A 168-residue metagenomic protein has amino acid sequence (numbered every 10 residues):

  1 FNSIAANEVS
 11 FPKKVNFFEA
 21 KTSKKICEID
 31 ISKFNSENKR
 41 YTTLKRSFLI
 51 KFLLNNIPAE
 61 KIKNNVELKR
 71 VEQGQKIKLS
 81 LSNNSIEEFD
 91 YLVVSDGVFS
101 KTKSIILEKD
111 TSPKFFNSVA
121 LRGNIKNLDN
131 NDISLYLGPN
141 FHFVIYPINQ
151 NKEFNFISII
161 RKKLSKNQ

Functional and structural regions predicted by a protein language model:
F1-L107, T111-N124, K163-Q168: Conserved N-terminal helical subregion
D129-N131: Rossmann-like dinucleotide/flavin-binding elements
I133-K166: Active-site substrate-recognition segment that forms the wall of the catalytic cavity or substrate channel
